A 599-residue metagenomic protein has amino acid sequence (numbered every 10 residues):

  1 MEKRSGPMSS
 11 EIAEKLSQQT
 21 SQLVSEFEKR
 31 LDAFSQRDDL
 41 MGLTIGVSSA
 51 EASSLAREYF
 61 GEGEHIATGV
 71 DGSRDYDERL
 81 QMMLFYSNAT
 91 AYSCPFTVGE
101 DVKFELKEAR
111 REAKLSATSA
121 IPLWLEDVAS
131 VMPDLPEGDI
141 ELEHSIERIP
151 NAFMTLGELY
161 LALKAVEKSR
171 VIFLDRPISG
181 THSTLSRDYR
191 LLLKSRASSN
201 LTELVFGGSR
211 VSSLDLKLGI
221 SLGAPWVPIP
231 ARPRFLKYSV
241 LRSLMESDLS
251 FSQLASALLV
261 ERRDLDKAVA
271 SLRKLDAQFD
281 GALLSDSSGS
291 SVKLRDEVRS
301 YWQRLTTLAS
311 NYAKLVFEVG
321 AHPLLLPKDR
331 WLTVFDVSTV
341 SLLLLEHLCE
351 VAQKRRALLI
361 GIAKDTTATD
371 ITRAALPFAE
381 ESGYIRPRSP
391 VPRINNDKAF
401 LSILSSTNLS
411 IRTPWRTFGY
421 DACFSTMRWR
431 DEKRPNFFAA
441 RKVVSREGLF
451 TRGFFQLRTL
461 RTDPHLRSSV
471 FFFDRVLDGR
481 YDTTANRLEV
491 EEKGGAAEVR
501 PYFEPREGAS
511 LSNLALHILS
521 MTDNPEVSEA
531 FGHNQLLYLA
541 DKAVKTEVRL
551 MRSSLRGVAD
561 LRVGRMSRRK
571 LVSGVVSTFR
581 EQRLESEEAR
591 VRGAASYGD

Functional and structural regions predicted by a protein language model:
M1-S53, E58-F60, P122, D134 (+1 more regions): Long, contiguous domain-sized segments
A56-G61, D75-L80: Short secondary-structure boundary/capping segments within folded domains
H65-D75: Two-metal-ion RNase H-like nuclease active-site motif
G69, N88, F173: Generic enzyme active-site microenvironment
S73-Y76, Y92-P95, I178-G180, D365-A368: Short loop/turn segments at secondary-structure transitions that flank enzyme active sites
D77-R79, Y86-S87, H182-S183, D370: Short helix/loop capping segments that flank catalytic or ligand/cofactor-binding pockets
M83-P95, Y189-K194, F378-A379: Amphipathic alpha-helical scaffolding segments
S93-P150: Compact, glycine/acidic-enriched structural inserts
